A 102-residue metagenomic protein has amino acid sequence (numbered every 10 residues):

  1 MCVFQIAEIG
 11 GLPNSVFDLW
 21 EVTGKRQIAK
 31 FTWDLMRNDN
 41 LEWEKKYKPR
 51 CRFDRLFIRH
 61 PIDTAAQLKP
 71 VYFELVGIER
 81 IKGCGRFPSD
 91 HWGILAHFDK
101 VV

Functional and structural regions predicted by a protein language model:
C2-V102: Metal-dependent phosphoester-hydrolase catalytic domains
